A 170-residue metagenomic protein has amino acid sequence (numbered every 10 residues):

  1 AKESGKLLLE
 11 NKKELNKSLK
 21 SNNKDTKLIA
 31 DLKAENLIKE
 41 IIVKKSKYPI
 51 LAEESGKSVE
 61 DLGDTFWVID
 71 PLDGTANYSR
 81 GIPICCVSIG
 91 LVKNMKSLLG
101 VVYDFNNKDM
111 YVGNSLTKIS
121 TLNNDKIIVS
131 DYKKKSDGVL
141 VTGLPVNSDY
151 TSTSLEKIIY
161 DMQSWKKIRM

Functional and structural regions predicted by a protein language model:
A1-L72: N-terminal subdomain of lithium-sensitive/metallo-dependent phosphomonoesterases centered on the IMPase/IPPase/PAP
N16-L19, I119-S120, Q163-R169: Short secondary-structure junctions
S18, K57-V59, V102, V129-Y132 (+1 more regions): Short secondary-structure boundary/capping segments
E53-S55, P71-L72, F105, G143-L144 (+1 more regions): Fold-independent oxyanion-binding glycine-rich loops and adjacent beta-strand/coil segments at enzyme active sites
D61-S120: DPxDG-like acidic metal-binding loop motif
T121-D125: A structural micro-motif at secondary-structure boundaries
I128-M170: An extended, acidic
